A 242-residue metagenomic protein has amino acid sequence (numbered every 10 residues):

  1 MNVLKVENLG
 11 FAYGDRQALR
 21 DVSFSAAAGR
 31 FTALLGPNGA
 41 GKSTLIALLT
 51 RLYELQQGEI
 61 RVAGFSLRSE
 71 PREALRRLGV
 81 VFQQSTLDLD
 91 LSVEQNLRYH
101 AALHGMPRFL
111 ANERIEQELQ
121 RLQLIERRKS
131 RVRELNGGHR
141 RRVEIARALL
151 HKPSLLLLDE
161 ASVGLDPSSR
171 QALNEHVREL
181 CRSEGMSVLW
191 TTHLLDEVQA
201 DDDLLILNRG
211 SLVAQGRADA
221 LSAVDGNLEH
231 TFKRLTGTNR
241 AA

Functional and structural regions predicted by a protein language model:
G58-S69, A74: Conserved ABC transporter NBD signature motif
D90, R131-L135: Conserved ABC ATPase signature
R98, A102, F109-R127: Conserved ABC ATPase "signature" region
K152: Conserved catalytic motifs of ABC-family nucleotide-binding domains
L156-D159: Catalytic Walker B motif of ABC-type/P-loop ATPase nucleotide-binding domains
Q171-S183: Helical segment within the ABC ATPase nucleotide-binding domain
